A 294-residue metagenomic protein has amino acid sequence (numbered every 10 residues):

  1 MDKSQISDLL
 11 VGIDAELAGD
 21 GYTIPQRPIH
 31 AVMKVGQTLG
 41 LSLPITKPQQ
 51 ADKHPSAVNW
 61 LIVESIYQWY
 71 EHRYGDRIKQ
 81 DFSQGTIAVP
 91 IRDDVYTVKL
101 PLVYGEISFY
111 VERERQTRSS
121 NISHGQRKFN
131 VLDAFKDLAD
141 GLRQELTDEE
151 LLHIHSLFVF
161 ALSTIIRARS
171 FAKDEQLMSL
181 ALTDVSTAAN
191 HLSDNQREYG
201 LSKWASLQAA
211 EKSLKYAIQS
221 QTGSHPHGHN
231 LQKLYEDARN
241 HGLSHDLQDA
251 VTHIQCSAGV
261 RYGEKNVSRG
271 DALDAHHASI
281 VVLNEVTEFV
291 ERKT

Functional and structural regions predicted by a protein language model:
D2-Q176, I218-T294: Long, charged low-complexity segments
S170-F171, H191-N195: A short, mixed-charge helix-start or loop-turn motif at secondary-structure junctions
F171-T187: Short, contiguous, well-structured surface segments enriched in hydrophobic/aromatic residues
L182, A188-A189, Q196-Q221: Short, hydrophobic, well-ordered secondary-structure elements
V185-S193, A258-R261: Regular secondary-structure segments
